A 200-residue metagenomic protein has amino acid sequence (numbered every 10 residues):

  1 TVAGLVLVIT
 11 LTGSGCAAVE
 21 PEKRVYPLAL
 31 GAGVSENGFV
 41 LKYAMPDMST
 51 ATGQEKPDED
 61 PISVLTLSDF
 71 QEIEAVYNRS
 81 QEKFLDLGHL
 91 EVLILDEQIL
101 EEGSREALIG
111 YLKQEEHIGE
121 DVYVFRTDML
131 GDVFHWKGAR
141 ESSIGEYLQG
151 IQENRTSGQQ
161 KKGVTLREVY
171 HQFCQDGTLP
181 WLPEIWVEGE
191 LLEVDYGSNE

Functional and structural regions predicted by a protein language model:
V2-E200: Membrane-proximal alpha-helical signals and transmembrane carboxylates
